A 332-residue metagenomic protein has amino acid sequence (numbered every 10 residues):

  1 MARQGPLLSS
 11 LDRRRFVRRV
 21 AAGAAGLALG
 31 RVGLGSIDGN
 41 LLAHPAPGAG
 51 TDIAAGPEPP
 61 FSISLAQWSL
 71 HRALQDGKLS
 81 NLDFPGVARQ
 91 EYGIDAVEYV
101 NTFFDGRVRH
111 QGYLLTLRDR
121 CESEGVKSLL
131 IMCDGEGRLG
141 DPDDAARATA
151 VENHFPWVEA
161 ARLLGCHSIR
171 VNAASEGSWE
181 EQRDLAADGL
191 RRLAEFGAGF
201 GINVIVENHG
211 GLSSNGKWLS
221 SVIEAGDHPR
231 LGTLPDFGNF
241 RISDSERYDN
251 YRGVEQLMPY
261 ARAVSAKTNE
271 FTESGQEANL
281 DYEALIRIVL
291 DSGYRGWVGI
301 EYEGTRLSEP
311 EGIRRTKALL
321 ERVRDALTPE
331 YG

Functional and structural regions predicted by a protein language model:
A2-L163, E181, A198, H228 (+6 more regions): N-terminal pre-domain/capping segments
P60, A96-V97, A187-R287: Acidic/histidine-rich catalytic cores of soluble enzymes
A96, S168, A263, G296-W297: Residues at the N-termini of beta-strands
V126, I202, S292-G296: A short helix->loop->beta-strand "cap" motif at the edges of active sites that frequently abuts
A161-E180, F200, I205-H209: Active-site groove signature of glycoside hydrolases
E176-L190: Active-site cleft segment of glycoside hydrolase catalytic domains centered on the general acid/base Glu
G299-Y302: Short acidic/histidine-rich active-site segments
